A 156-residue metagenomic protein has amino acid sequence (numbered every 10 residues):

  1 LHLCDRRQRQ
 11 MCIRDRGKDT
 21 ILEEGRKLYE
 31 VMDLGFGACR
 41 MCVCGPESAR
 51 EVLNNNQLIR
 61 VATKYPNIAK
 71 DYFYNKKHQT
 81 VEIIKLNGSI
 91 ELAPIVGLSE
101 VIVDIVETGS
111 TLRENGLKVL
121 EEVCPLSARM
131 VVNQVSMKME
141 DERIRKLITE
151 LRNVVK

Functional and structural regions predicted by a protein language model:
L1-I13: Single conserved hydrophobic/aromatic residue that forms the stacking wall/gate of nucleotide- or nucleobase-binding
Q10, R14-K156: Small-molecule-sensing regulatory modules
